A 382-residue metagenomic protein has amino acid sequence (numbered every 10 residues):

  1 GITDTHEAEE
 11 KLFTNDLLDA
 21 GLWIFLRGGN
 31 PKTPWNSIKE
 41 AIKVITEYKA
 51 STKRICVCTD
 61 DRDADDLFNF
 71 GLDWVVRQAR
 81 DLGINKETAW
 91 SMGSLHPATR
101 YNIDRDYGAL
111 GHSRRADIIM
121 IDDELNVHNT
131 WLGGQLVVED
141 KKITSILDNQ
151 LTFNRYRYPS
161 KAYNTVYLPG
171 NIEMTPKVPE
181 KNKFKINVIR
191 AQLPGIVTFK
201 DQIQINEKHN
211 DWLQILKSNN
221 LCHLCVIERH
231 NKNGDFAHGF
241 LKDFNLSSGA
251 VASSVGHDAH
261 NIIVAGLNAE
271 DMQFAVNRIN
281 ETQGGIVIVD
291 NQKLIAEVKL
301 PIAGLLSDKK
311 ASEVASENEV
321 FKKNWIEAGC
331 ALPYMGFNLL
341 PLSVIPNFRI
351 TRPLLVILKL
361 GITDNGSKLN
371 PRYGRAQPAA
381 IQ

Functional and structural regions predicted by a protein language model:
I2-T3, W23, D117: Receiver (REC) domain switch/active-site residues of two-component response regulators
T5-E9, F25-K32, S51-F70, H257-V264 (+1 more regions): Short acidic/histidine-rich active-site segments
H6-E9, S37, S247: Short secondary-structure boundary/capping elements
E9-F13, L95-P97: Short acidic loop-to-helix transition motifs that present clustered carboxylates
E10-L12, I42-K43, G249-V251: A generic local structural motif
N15-A20, T33-T52, D61-R77, N126-V127: Histidine/acidic-residue-rich catalytic or RNA/ligand-binding cores of hydrolases and nuclease-related proteins
D66-G83, E87-Q382: Active-site microenvironment of metallo-dependent hydrolases
